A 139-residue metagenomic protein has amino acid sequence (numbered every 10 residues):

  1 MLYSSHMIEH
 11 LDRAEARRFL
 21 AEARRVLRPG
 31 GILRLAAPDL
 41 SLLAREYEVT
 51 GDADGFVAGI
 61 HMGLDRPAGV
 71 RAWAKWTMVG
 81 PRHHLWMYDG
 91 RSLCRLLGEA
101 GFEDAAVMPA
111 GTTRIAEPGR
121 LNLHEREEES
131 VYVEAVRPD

Functional and structural regions predicted by a protein language model:
M1-M7, A16: A short beta-strand submotif of the Rossmann-like class I SAM-dependent methyltransferase core that lines
E15-R18, E22, V26-R28, I32-P138: S-adenosyl-L-methionine-dependent methyltransferase catalytic module, highlighting the catalytic core
